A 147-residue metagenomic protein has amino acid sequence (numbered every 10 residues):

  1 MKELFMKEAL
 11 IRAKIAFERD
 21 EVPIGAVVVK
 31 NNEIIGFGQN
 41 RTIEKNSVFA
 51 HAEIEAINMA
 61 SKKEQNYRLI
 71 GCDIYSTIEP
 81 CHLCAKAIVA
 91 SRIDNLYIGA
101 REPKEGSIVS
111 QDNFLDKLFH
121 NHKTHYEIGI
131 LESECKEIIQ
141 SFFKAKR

Functional and structural regions predicted by a protein language model:
M1-R19, Y67, P80-R147: Zinc-dependent deaminase
A9, A13-A16, A26, A52 (+2 more regions): Small-residue (primarily alanine) positions within well-ordered alpha-helices, especially packing/interaction faces
D20-I24, I70: Short, basic and Ser/Thr-rich N-terminal targeting/leader segments
I24-N32: Short beta-strand scaffold segments in enzyme catalytic cores
I35-T42, H125: Short beta->alpha transition motifs characteristic of CBS
T42, S76, A100: Residues that line or immediately flank small-molecule/substrate-binding pockets and catalytic motifs
E44-S47: Conserved Nudix-box catalytic region and its N-terminal flanking loop in Nudix hydrolases and closely related
F49-A50, I54, N58-A87: Helix-adjacent hinge/juxtasegments
